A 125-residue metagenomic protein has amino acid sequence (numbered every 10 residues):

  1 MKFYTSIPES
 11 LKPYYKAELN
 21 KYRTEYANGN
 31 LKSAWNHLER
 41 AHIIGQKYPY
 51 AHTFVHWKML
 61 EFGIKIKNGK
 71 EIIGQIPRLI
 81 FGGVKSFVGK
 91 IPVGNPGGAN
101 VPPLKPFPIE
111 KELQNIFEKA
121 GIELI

Functional and structural regions predicted by a protein language model:
M1-W35, I43-I44, I66-I125: N-terminal alpha-helical interaction modules that lie
E18, H37, H52, H56-M59: TPR repeat positional signature
L38-G45, L60-E61: Conserved interaction-surface patches within small, structured recognition/assembly domains
Y48-A51, S86: Alpha-solenoid repeat scaffolds
H52, M59-I66, I73: Internal catalytic or translocation cores that form aromatic/hydrophobic pockets or channels for amphipathic metabolites
